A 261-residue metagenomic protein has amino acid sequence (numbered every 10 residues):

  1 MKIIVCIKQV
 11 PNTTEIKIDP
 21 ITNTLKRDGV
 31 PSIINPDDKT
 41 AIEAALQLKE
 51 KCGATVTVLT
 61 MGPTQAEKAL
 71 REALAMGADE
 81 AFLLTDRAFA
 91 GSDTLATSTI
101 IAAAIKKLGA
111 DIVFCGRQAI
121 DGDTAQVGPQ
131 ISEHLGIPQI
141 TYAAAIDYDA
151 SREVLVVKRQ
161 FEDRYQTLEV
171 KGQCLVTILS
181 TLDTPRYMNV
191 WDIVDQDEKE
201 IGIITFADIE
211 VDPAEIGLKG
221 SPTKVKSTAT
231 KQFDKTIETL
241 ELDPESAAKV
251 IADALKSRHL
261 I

Functional and structural regions predicted by a protein language model:
M1-I261: N-terminal glycine-rich FAD/FM-binding segment characteristic of electron-transfer flavoproteins
